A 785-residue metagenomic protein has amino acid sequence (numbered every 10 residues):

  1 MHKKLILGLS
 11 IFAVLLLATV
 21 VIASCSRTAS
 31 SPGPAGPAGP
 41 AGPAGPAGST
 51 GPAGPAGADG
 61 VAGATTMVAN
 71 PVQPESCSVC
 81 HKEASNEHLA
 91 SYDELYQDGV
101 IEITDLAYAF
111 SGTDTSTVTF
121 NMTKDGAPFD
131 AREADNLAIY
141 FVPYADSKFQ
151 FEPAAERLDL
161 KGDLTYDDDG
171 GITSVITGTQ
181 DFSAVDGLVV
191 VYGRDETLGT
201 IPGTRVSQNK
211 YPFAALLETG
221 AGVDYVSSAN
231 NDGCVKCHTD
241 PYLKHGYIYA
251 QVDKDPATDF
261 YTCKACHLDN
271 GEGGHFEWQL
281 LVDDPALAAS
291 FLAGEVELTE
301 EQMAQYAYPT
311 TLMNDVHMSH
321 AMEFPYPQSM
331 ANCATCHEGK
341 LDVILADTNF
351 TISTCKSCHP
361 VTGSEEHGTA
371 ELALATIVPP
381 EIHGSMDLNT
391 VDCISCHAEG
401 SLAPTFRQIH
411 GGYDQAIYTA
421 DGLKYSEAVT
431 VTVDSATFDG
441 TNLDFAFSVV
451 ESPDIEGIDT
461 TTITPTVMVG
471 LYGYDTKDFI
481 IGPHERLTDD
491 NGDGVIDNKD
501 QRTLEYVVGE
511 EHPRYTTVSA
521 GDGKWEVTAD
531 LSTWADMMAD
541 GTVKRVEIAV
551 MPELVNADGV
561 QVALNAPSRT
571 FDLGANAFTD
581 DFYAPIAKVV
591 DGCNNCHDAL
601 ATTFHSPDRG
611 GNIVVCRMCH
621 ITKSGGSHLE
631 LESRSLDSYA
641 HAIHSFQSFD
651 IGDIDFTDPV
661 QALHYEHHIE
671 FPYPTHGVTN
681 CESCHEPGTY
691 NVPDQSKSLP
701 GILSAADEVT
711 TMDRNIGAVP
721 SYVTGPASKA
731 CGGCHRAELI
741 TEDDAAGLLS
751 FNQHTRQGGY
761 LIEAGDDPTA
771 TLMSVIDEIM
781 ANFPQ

Functional and structural regions predicted by a protein language model:
H2-A23: Sec-dependent bacterial lipoprotein signal peptides
V14, C25-R27, D167: Extended, hydrophobic alpha-helical membrane-active domains that insert into or remodel lipid bilayers
C25-P74, K82-H88, L739: Collagen/collagen-like triple-helix recognition
G60-P71, E83-L95, T239-P256, N270-A286 (+3 more regions): Inter-heme linker and motif-flanking segments adjacent to c-type heme-binding CXXCH motifs in c-type cytochromes
N70-G233, T239-A257, D387-V391, S395-G592 (+3 more regions): Short, conserved sequence motifs used for protein processing/export or organelle targeting and for catalysis
A265, M618: Acidic, glycine-rich low-complexity segments
